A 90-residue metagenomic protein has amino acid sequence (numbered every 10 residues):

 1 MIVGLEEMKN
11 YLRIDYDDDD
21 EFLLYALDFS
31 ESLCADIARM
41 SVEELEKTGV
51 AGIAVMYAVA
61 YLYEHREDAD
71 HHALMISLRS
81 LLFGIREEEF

Functional and structural regions predicted by a protein language model:
M1-F90: Divalent metal-cofactor coordination and adjacent catalytic microenvironments
